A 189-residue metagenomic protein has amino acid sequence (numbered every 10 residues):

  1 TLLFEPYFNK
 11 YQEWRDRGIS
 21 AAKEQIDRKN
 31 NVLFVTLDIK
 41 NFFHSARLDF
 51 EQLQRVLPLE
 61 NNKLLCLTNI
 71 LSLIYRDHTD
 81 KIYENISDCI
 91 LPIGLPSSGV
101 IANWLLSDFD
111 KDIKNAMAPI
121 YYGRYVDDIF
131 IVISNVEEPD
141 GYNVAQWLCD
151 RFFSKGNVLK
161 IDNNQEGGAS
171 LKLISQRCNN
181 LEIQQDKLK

Functional and structural regions predicted by a protein language model:
L2-F8, L91, S98-I101, K160-I161: A generic short-segment signal for beta-strand/edge and adjacent turn/coil regions
L2-N30: Well-ordered mid-protein domain cores that form the structural environment of catalytic cofactors
L3-F8, L53, L71-I74, I174 (+2 more regions): Extended hydrophobic/Leu-rich segments
P6-E13, T36, H44-S45, D127 (+1 more regions): Intrinsically disordered, low-complexity regions enriched in small/polar residues
Y7-R17, S98-G99, W104-D108, E166-G168: Short linear motifs at secondary-structure transitions and domain/linker junctions
G18-Q25, V35, K111, A169-K172 (+1 more regions): Localized chelating/binding microdomains that coordinate divalent metal ions or stabilize phosphate-bearing
A22-V126, F130-A145: Conserved polymerase palm-domain catalytic core
K114, Y121-R124, I133-K189: Polymerase palm active-site segment centered on the conserved acidic dipeptide of motif C
